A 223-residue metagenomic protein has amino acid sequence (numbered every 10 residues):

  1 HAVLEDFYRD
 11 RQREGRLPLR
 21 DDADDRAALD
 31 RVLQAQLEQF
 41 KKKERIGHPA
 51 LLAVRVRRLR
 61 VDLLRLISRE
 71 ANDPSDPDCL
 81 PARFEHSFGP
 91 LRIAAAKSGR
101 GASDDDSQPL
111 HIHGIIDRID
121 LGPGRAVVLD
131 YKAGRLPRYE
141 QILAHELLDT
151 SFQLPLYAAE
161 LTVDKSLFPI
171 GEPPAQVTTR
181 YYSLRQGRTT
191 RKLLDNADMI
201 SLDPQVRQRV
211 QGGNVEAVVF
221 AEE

Functional and structural regions predicted by a protein language model:
H1, L63, R118, Y157 (+1 more regions): A residue-level signal for conserved active-site and pocket-lining positions in enzyme catalytic cores
A2-A96, L193-V206, N214, V219: A non-catalytic, helix-rich entry segment at domain boundaries
D6, D10, P90, R135 (+2 more regions): Short loop/turn segments at secondary-structure transitions that flank enzyme active sites
D6-D10, V128-L129, L154, T179: C-terminal substrate/ligand-recognition segments
Q12-L19, I142-L143, S166-G171: Short, polar/flexible loop-turn hinges at active-site or ligand-entry regions and domain interfaces
L33-Q39, R125-L136, S183, T189 (+1 more regions): Active-site-adjacent bridging/hinge elements
R83-S166: Non-catalytic protein-protein interaction segments used by genome-maintenance enzymes to assemble and couple activities
A158-E223: Metal-dependent nuclease catalytic regions and adjoining charged, substrate-binding loops involved in nucleic-acid end
